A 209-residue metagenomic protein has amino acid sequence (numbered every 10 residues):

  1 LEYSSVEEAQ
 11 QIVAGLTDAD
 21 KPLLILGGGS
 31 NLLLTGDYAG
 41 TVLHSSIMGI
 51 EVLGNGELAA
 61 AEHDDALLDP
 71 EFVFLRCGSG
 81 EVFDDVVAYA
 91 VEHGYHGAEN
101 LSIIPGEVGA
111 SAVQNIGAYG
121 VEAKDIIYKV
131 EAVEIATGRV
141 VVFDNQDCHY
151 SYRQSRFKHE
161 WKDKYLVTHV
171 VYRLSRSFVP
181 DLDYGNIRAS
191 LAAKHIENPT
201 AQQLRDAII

Functional and structural regions predicted by a protein language model:
L1-I126, V130, E134-A136: Anion-binding (especially nucleotide phosphate/pyrophosphate-binding) glycine-rich loop and adjoining beta-alpha core
L32, V140-I209: Phosphate/pyrophosphate- and phosphate-bearing ligand-binding catalytic cores of soluble enzymes
